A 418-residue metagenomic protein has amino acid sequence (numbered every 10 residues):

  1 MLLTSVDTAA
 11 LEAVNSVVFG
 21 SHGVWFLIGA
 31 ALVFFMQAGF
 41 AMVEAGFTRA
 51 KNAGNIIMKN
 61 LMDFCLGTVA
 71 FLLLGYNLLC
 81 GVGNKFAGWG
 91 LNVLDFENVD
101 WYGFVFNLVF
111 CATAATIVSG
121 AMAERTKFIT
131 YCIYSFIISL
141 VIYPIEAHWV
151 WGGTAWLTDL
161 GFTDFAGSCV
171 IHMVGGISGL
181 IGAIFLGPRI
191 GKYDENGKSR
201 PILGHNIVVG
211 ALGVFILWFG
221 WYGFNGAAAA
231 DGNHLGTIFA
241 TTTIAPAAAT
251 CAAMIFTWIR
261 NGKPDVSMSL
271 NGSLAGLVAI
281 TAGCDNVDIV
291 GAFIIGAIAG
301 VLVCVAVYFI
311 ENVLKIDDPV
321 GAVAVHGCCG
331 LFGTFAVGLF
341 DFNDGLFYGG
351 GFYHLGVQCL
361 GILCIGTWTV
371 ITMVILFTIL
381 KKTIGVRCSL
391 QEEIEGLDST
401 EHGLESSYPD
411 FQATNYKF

Functional and structural regions predicted by a protein language model:
L2-F418: Glycine- and aromatic-enriched membrane alpha-helices
